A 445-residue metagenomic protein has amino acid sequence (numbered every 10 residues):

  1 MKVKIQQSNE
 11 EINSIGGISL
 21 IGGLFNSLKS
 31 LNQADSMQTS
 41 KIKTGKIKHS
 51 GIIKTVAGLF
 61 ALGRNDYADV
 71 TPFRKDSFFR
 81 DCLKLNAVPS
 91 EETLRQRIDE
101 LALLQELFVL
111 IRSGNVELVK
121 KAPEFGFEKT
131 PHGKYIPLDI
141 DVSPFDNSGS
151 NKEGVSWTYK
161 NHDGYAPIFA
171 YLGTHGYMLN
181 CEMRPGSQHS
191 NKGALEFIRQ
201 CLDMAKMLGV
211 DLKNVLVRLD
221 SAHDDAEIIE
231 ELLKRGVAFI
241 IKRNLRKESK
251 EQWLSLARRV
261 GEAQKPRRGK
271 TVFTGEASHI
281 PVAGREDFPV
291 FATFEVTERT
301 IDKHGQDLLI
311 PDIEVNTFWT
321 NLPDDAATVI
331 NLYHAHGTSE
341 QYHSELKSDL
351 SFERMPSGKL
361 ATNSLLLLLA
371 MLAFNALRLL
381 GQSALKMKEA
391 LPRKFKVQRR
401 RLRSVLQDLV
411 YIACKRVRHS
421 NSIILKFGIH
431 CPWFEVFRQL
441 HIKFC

Functional and structural regions predicted by a protein language model:
K2-E10, R235-S348, Q439-C445: An anionic, glycine-rich sequence signature occurring as long contiguous blocks
E10-K54, K192: Basic, short loop/linker segments at the boundary and entry of helix-turn-helix/winged-helix-like folds
L24, T55-V56, V70, S90 (+9 more regions): Short, conserved catalytic/metal-binding motifs centered on acidic residues
L24, V70, L322, A326-L365 (+1 more regions): Short amphipathic alpha-helical "interface-anchor" segments enriched in bulky aromatics
Y67-C82: DNA-recognition alpha helix
A87, R95-A170: Active-site-proximal, Lys/Arg-enriched surface segment that forms a nucleic-acid-binding/basic interface patch
T158-L208, E314: Electropositive, glycine- and tryptophan-enriched low-complexity nucleic-acid-binding patches
L377-C445: A short, flexible helix-boundary coil/loop motif
